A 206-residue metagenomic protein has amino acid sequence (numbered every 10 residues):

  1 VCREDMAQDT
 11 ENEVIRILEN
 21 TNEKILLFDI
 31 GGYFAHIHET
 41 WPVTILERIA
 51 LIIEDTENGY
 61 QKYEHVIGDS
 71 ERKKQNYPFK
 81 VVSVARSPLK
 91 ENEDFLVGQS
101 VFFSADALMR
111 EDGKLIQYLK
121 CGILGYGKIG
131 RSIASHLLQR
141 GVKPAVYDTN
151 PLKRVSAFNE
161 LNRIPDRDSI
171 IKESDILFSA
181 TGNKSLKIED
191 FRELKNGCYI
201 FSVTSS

Functional and structural regions predicted by a protein language model:
C2-L119: Glycine/serine-rich phosphate-binding loop and adjoining beta1-alpha1 elements at the start of nucleotide-handling
K24, I49, G141, E173-S174 (+1 more regions): Short, well-ordered alpha-helix to beta-strand connector turns
I30-G32, E54-E57, V84-S87, Y126 (+3 more regions): Fold-independent oxyanion-binding glycine-rich loops and adjacent beta-strand/coil segments at enzyme active sites
E91, L124, Q139-E160: NAD(P)-binding Rossmann-fold cofactor-contacting core
A107-K114, Q139, L152, E160-R163 (+2 more regions): Conserved helix-loop functional segments at active or binding sites
D112-L138: Glycine-rich adenosine-cofactor-binding loop
K128-I133, R154-V155, K184-K187: Short glycine/serine/threonine-rich phosphate/pyrophosphate-binding segments that cradle anionic phosphate groups
F158-S206: Rossmann-like adenosine-cofactor binding region
